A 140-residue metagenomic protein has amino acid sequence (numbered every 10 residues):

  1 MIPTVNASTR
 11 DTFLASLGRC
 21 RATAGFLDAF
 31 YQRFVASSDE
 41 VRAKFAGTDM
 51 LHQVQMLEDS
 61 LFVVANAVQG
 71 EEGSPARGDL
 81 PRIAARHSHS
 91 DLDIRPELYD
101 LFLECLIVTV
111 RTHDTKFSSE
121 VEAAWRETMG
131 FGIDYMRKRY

Functional and structural regions predicted by a protein language model:
M1-Y140: Globin-like tetrapyrrole-binding proteins
